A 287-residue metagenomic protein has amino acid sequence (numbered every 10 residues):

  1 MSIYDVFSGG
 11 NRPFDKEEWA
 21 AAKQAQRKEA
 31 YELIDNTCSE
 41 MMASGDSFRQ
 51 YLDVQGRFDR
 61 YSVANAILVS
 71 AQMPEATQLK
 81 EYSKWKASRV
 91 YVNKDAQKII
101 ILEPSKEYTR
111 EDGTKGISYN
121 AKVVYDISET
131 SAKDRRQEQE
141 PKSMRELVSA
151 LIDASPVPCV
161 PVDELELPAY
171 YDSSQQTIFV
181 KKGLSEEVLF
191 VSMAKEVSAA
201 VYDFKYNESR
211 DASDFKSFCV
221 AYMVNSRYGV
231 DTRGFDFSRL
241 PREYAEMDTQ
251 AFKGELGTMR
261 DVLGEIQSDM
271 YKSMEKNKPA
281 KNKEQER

Functional and structural regions predicted by a protein language model:
M1-R287: N-terminal accessory/interface modules of nucleic-acid-binding and processing proteins
